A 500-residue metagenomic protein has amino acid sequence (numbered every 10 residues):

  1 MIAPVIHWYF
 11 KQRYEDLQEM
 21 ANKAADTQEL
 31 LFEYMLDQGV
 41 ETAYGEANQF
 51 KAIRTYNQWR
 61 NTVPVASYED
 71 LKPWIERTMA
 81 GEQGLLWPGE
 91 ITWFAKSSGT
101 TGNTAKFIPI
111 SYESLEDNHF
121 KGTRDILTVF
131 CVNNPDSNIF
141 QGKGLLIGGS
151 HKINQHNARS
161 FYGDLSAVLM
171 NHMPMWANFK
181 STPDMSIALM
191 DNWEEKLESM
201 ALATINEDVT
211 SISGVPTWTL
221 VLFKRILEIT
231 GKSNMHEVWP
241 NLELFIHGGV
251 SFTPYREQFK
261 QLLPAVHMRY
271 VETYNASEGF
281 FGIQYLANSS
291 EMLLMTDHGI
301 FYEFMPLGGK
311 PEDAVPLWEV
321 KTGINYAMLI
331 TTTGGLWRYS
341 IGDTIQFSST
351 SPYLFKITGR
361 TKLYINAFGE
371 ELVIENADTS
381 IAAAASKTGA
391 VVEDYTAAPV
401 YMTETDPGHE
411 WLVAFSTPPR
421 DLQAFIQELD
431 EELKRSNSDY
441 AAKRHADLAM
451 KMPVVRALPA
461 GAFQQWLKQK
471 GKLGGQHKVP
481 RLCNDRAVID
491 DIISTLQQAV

Functional and structural regions predicted by a protein language model:
M1-K51, W59-A66, W74, A80-G81 (+1 more regions): Active-site glycine/GP-rich loop and adjacent strand/helix microenvironment that borders small-molecule binding pockets
D26, L30-F94, A105-I110, D117 (+2 more regions): Active-site diphosphate/adenylate-binding microenvironment
A95-T101: Conserved helicase ATPase motor motifs in RecA-like P-loop NTPase domains
N103-I108, Y364-A367: Short small-residue beta-strand/loop micro-motif enriched in glycine and branched aliphatics
T104, F140-G142, N241-L242, M268: Short coil/turn connectors at secondary-structure junctions
E113-H119, I246, S277: Long, hydrophobic, well-ordered secondary-structure blocks that form the structural core and pocket-lining surfaces
T128-P174: Conserved AMP-binding loop of ANL adenylate-forming enzymes
